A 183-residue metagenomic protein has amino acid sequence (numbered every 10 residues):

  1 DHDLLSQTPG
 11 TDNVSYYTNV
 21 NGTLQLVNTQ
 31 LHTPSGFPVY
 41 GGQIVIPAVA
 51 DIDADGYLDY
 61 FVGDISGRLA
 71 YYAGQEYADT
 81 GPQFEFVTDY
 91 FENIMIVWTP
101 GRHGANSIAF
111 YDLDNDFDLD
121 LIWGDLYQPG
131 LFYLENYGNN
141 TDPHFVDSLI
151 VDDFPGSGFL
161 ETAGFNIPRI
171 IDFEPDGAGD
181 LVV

Functional and structural regions predicted by a protein language model:
D1, I44-I52, G104-L113, F165-E174: Beta-propeller blade termini
D1, T8, N13-S15, N28-L31 (+3 more regions): Alpha-helical solenoid scaffolds in eukaryotic macromolecular assemblies
D1-T8, A54-G63, N115-D125, P175-V183: Acidic/hydrophobic-patterned starts of short beta strands in beta-sheet-rich repeat architectures
L5, V14, L24-V27, P47 (+9 more regions): Short, structured motif recognition centered on aromatic/hydrophobic residues
T8-G10, D64-S66, Q75, D125-Y127 (+1 more regions): Residue-level signature of beta-propeller blades and closely related beta-rich strand-turn architectures in secreted
T11, G42-I44, S66, H103-A105 (+2 more regions): Short coil/loop residues immediately preceding or within conserved phosphate-binding loops of NTP-utilizing enzyme
T11-Y17, R68-A73, P129-L134: Structural motif
T18-G42, Q75-H103, Y137-A163: Blade-edge motifs of beta-propeller repeat domains
